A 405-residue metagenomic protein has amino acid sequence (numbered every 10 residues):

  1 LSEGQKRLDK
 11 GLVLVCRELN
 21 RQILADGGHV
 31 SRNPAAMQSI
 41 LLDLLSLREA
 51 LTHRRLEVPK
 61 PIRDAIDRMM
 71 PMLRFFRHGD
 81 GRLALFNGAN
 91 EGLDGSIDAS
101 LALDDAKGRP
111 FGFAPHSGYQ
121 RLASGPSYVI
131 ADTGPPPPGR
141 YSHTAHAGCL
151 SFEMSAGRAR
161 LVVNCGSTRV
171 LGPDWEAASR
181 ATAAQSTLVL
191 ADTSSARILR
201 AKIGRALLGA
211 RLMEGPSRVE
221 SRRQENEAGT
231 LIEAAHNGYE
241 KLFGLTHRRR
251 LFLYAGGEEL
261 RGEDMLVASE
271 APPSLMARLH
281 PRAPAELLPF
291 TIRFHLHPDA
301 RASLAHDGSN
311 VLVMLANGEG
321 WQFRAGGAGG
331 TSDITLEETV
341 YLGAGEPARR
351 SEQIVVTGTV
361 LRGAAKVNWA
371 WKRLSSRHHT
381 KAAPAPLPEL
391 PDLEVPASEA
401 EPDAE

Functional and structural regions predicted by a protein language model:
L1-I23: Alpha-helical cores of eukaryotic small-GTPase signaling modules
S2-E3, H53-V58, F323: Alpha-helical structural elements of signaling/regulatory helical domains
D9-K10, L56-I66, H306-D307, A383-P391: Short alpha-helical "patches" and their helix-cap loops
L24-S167, S351: Carbohydrate-active enzyme catalytic cores, enriched for enzymes that act on polyanionic acidic polysaccharides
H53, G79, L190, S194 (+2 more regions): Short, well-ordered loop/turn and helix-capping segments at boundaries between secondary-structure elements and domains
S96-A300: Catalytic and substrate-binding regions of extracellular carbohydrate-active enzymes, especially polysaccharide lyases
L122-S127, R222-E405: Beta-rich accessory regions
